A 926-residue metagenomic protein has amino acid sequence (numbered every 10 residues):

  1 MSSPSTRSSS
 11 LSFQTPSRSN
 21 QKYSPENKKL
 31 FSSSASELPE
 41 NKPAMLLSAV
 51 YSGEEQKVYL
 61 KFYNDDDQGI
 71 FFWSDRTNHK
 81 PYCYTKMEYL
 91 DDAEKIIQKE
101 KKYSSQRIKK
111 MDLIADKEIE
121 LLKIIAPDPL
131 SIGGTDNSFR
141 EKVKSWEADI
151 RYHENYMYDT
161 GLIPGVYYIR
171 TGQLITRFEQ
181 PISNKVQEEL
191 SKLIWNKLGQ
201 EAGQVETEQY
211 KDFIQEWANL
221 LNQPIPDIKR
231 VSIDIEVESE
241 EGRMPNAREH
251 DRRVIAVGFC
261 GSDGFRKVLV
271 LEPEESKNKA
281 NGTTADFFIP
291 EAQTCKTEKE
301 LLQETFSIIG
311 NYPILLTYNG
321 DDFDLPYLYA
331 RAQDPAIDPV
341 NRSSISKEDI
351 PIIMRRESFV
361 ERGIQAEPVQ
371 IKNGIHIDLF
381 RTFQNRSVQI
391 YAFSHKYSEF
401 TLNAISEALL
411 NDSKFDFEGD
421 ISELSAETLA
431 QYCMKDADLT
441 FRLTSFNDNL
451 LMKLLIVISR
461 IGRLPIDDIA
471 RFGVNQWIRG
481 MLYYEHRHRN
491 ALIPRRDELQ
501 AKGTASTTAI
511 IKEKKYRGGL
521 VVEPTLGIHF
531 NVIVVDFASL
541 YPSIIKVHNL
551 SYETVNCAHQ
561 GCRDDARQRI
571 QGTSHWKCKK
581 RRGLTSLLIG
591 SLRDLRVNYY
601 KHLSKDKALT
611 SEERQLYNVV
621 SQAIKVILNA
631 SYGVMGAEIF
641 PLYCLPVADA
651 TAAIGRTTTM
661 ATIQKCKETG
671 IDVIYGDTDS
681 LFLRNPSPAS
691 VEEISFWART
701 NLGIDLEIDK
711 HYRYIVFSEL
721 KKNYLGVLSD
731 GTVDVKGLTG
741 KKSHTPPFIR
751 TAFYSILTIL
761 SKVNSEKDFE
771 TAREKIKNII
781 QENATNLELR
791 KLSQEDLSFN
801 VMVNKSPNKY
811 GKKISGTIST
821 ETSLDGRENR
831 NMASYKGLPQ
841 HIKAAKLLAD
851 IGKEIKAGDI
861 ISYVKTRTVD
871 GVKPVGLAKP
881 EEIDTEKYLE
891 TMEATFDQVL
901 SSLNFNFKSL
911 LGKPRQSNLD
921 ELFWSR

Functional and structural regions predicted by a protein language model:
M1-N385, A392-K502, K514-V522, G527-I533 (+13 more regions): The two-metal-ion catalytic cores of nucleic-acid processing enzymes
F178-L190, I337-K347, D438-S445, A470-E498 (+9 more regions): Short, Lys/Arg-enriched charge-dense amphipathic segments
T283, F287, F306, E357-E361 (+19 more regions): A generic structural signal for ordered alpha-helices
Q293, T297, L316, G320 (+16 more regions): Catalytic cores of large soluble enzymes that bind and process phosphate-bearing ligands
G320-D324, S425, D677, K836 (+2 more regions): Short, conserved alpha-helical segments within structured domains
I493-H575, R582, V597, K601 (+2 more regions): Conserved catalytic core of nucleotide polymerization and phosphodiester-bond processing enzymes
E692-R926: C-terminal, non-catalytic extensions of nucleic-acid polymerases
